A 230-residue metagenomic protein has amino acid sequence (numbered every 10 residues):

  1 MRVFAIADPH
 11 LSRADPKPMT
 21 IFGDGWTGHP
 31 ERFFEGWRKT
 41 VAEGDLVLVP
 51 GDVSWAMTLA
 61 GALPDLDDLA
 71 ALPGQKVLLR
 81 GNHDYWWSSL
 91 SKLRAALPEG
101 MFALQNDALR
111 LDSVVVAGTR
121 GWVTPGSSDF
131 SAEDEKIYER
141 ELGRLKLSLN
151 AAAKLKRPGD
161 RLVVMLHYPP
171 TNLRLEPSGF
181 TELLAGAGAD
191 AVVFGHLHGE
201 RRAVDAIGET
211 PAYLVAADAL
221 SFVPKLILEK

Functional and structural regions predicted by a protein language model:
R2, D15-L111, E176-A189, F194 (+2 more regions): Core catalytic region of metal-dependent phosphoesterases/phosphodiesterases, especially metallo-beta-lactamase-like
R2-D8: Short, hydrophobic/glycine-enriched beta-strand segments
P9-P16, Y85-L175: Conserved catalytic scaffold of divalent metal-dependent phosphoesterases
L11, S54-W55, P170, G199: Short active-site segment of divalent metal-dependent hydrolases/proteases that encodes the spacing between
R32-L46, L69-A70, E133-R202: His/acidic metal-ligating clusters that form di-metal
W55, Y85, W122-P125, G199 (+1 more regions): Short, electropositive, low-hydrophobicity segments enriched in small/polar residues
F194-P211, A216-F222, L226-L228: Acidic, low-complexity terminal tails and accessory targeting/binding regions of phosphate-metabolizing enzymes
